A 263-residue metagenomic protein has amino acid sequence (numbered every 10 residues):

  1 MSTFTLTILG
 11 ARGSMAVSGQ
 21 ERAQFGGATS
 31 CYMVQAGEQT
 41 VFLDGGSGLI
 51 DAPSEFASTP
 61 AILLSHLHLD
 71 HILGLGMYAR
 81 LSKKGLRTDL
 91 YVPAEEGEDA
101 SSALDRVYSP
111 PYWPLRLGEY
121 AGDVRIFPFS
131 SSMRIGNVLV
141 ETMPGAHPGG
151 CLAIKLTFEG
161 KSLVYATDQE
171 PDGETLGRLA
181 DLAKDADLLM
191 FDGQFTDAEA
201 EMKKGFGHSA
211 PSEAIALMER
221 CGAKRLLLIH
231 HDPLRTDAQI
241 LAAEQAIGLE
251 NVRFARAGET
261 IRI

Functional and structural regions predicted by a protein language model:
M1-V164, E174, L179-A180, I240-I263: Binuclear metal-dependent hydrolase catalytic cores
L43, S65, T167, F191-G193 (+1 more regions): Active-site flanking residues adjacent to catalytic metal/cofactor-binding acidic residues
P93, M143, D168, K203 (+1 more regions): Glycine- and other small-residue-rich loops at beta-strand/loop junctions that grip anionic moieties
P171-G258: Cap/insert and terminal regions of metallo-dependent hydrolase folds
